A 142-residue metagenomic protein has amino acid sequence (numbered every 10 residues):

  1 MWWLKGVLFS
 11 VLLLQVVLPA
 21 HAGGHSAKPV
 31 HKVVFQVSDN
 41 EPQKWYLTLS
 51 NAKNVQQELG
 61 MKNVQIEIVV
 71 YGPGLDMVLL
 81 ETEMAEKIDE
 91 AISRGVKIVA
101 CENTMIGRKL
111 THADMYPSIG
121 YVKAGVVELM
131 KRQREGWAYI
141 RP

Functional and structural regions predicted by a protein language model:
M1-W2: N-terminal secretory signal peptides that target proteins for export/translocation
K5-V16: Bacterial N-terminal signal peptides
A20-P142: Secreted/extracellular ectodomain signature
